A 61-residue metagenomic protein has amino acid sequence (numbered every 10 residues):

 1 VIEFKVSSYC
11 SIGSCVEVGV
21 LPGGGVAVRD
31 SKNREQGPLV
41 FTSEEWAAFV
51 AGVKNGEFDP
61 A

Functional and structural regions predicted by a protein language model:
V1-A61: Positively charged, low-complexity terminal tracts and the immediately adjacent first secondary-structure elements
